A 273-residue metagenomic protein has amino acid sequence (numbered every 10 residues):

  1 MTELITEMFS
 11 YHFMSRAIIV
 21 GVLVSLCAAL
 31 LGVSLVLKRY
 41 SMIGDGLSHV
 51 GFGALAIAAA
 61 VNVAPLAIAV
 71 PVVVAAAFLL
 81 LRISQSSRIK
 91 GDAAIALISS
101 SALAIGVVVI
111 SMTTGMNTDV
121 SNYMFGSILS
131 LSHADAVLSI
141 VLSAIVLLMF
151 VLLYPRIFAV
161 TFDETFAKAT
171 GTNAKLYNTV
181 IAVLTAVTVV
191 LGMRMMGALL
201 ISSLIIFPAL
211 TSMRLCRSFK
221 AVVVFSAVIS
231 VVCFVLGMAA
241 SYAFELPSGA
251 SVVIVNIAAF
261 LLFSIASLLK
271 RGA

Functional and structural regions predicted by a protein language model:
L4-R16, S87, I95-P155: Transmembrane helix-bundle core of multi-pass membrane transporters and related energy-transducing complexes
L4-S10, M124, I128-L129, I229-A266: C-terminal binding/interaction regions
A17-V20, L66-V73, D92-A96, I140 (+2 more regions): Loop-to-transmembrane alpha-helix initiation sites
V22, L26-L30, P71-L79, I105 (+5 more regions): Generic alpha-helical transmembrane segments of integral inner-membrane proteins, especially permease/transport modules
V33-M116, S212-V224, S241-F244, S267-K270: Short loop segments and helix-boundary regions at transmembrane helix junctions of multi-pass inner-membrane proteins
D135-P208: Helix-loop-helix "hairpin" substructures at the membrane interface of multi-pass membrane proteins
P155-R156, I265-A273: Membrane-interface capping segments at transmembrane-helix boundaries
M195, I201-A250: Transmembrane alpha-helical segments in multi-pass inner-membrane proteins
